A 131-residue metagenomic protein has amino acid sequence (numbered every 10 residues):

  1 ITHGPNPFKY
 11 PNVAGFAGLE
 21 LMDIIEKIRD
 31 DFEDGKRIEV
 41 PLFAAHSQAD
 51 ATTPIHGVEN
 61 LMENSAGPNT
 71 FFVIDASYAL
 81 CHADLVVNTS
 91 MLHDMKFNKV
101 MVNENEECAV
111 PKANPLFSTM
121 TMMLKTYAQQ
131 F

Functional and structural regions predicted by a protein language model:
I1-M22, V40: Hydrolase active-site cap/lid region
F8-G15, T52, N114-S118: Soluble non-cytosolic domains of exported or imported proteins
A17-D34: Active-site nucleophile elbow and catalytic-triad environment of alpha/beta-hydrolase enzymes
D34-I38, S65-A66: Short, conserved loop/helix-junction motifs that constitute active-site signature segments in enzyme catalytic cores
I38, F43-H46, D50: Short beta-strand/loop motif that positions the catalytic acidic residue of the alpha/beta-hydrolase fold
T53-P68, V73-S77: Short alpha-helix in the alpha/beta-hydrolase fold that links the catalytic acid
F72-D75, A79-F131: Catalytic active-site module of serine/aspartate enzymes centered on a nucleophile-bearing elbow/loop
